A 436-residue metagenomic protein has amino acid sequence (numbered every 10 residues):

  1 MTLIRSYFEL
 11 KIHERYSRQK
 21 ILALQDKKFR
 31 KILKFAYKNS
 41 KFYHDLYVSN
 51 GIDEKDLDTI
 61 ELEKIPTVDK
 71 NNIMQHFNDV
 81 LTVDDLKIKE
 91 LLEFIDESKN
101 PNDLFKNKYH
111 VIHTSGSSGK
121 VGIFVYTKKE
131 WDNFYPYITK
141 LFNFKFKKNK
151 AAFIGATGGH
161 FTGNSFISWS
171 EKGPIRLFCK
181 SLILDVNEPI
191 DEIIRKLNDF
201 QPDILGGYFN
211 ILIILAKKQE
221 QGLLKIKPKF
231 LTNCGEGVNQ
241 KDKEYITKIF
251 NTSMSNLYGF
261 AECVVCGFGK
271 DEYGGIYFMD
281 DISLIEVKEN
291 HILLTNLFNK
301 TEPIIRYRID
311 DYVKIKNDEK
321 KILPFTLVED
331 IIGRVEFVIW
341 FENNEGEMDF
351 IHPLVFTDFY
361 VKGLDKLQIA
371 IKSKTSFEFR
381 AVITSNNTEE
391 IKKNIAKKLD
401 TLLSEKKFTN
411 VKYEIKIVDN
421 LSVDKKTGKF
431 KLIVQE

Functional and structural regions predicted by a protein language model:
M1-H113, K120-N133, T139-N149, T157 (+5 more regions): Nucleotide 5′-phosphate-binding alpha/beta core
A36, T114, A151, L205 (+6 more regions): Residue-level signal for inorganic ion chemistry
K129-D132, K150-I211: AMP-binding/adenylate-forming
S170, L223-L224, E272-I276: Short, hinge-like loop/turn segments at secondary-structure boundaries
L177, K227, I249-S253: Short, structured coil segments at secondary-structure junctions
D185-E192, P202-K243, N256-E262: Adenylate-forming
L205, Y307-F408: AMP-binding/adenylate-forming catalytic core of the ANL superfamily
V238-K320: Conserved AMP-binding/adenylate-forming
